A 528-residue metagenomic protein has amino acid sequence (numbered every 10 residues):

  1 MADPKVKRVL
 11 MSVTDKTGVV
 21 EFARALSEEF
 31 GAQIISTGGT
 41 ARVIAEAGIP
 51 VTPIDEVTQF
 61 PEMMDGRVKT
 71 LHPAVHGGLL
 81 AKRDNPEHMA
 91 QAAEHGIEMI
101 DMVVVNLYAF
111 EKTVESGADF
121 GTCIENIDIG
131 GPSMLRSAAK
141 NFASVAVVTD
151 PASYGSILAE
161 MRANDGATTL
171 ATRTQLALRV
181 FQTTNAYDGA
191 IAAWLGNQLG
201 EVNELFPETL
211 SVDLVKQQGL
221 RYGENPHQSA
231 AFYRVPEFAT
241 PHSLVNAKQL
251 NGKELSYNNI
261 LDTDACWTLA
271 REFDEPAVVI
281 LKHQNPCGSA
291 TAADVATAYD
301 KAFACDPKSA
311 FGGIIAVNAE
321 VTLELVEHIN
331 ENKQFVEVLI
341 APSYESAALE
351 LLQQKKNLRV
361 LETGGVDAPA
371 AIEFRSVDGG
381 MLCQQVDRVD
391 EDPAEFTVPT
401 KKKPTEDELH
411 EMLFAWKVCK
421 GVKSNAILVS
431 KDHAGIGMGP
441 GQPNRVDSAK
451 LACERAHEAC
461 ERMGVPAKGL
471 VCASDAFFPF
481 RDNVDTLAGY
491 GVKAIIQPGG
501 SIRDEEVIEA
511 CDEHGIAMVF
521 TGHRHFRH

Functional and structural regions predicted by a protein language model:
M1-V57: N-terminal glycine-/serine-/threonine-rich phosphate-binding loop
A2-M11, M63, M102-V105, D188-G189 (+1 more regions): ATP-dependent carboxylate/acyl-activation modules
S27-E28, A45, D128, A139 (+3 more regions): Anion (oxyanion) recognition and catalysis
I34, V51, V145-V147, V360 (+2 more regions): Hydrophobic beta-strand scaffold residues
G39-F110: Glycine-rich nucleotide/cofactor/substrate-binding loop typically near the N-terminus or early in the first domain
R83-P132, R136-A139, T397-E406: Active-site/ligand-binding-proximal alpha/beta "capping" segment
M134, N141-I157: Mobile "lid/hinge" segments at catalytic clefts and subdomain interfaces of large enzymes
A152, S156-L210: Non-catalytic interaction/clamp surfaces of large macromolecular machines
